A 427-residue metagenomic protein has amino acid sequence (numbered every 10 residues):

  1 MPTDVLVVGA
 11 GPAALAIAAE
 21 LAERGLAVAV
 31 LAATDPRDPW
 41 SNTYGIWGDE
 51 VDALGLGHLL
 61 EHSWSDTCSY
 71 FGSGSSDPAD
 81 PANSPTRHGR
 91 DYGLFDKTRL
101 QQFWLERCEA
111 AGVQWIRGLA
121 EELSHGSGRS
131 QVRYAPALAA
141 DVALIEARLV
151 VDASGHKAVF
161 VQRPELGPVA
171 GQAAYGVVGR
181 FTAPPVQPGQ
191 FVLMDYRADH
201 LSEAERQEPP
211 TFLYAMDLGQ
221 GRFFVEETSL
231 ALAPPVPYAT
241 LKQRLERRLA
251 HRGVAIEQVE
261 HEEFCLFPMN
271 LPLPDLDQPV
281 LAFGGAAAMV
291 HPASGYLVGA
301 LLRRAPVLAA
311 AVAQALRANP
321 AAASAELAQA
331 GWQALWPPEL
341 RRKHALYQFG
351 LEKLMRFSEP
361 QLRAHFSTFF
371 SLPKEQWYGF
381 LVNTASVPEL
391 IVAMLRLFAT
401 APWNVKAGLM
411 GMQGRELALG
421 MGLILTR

Functional and structural regions predicted by a protein language model:
P2-V30: N-terminal Rossmann-like FAD-binding beta1-loop-alpha1 element of flavoenzymes
A13, P36, K157: Conserved Rossmann-like nucleotide-cofactor binding loop
E20-S73: N-terminal FAD cofactor-binding segment of flavoenzymes
G74-D96, R129-Q131, L218-L232: Helix-loop-beta segment of a Rossmann-like dinucleotide-binding subdomain
N83, Q207, S229-A311: FAD/FMN-dependent oxidoreductases across multiple families
P85-R107, A153, A231-T240: Short beta-strand to alpha-helix junction loop
A110-A255: Predominantly flavin-linked oxidoreductase catalytic cores and closely associated redox partners
P306, A310-R427: Long, low-complexity C-terminal extensions of enzymes
